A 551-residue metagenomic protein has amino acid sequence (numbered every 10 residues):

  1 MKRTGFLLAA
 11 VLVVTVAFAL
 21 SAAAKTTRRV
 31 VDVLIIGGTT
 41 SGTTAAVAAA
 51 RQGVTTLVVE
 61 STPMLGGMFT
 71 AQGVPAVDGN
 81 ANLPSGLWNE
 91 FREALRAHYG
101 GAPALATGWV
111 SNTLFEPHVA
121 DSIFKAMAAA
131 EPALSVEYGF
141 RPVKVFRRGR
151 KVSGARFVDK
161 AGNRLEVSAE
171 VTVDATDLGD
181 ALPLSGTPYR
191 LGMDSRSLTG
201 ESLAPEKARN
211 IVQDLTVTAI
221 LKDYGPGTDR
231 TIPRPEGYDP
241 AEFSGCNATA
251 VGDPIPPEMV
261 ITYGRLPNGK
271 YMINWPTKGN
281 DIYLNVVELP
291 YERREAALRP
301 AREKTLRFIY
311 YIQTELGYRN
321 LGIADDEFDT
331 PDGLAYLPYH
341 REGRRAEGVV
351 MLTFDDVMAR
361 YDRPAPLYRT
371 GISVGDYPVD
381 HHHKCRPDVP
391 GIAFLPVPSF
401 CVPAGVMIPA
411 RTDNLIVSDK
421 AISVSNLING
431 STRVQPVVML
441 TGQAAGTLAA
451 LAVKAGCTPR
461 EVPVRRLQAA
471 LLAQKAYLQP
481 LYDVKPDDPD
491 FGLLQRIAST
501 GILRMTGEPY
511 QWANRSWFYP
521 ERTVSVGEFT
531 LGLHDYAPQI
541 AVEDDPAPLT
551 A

Functional and structural regions predicted by a protein language model:
M1-A9: Bacterial N-terminal signal peptides that target proteins for export
L8-A17: Bacterial N-terminal signal peptides
A19-A24: Boundary at the C-terminal end of the N-terminal hydrophobic targeting segment
R28-T39: Beta1/beta-strand and adjacent pyrophosphate-binding region of the FAD-binding site in flavoprotein oxidoreductases
G42: N-terminal Rossmann-fold NAD(P) dinucleotide-binding loop
A48, V54-T55, E60-R150, R190 (+1 more regions): Conserved N-terminal/central alpha/beta ligand/cofactor-binding core
G139, V158-V171, A175-L471: Flavin (FAD/FMN)-binding glycine-rich loop and adjacent Rossmann-like elements that form
P480-A551: Extracytoplasmic Gram-positive cell-surface binding/anchoring modules and repeats
